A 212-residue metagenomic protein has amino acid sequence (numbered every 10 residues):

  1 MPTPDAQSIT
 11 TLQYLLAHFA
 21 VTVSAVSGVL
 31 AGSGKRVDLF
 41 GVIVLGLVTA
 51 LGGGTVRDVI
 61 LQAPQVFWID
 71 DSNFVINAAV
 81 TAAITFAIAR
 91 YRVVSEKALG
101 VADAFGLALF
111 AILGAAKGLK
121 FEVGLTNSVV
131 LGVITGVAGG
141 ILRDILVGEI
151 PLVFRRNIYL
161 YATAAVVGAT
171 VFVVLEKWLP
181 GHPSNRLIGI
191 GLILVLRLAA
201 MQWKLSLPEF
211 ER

Functional and structural regions predicted by a protein language model:
M1-L12, V59-I69, G114-S128, V173-N185: Helix-coil boundary and interhelical linker segments in multi-pass alpha-helical membrane proteins
S8-V21, V66-V80, G124-V137: Structural signature of hydrophobic alpha-helical transmembrane segments
Y14-S27, L45-V48, V167-G168: The first (N-terminal) embedded transmembrane alpha-helix
A25-K35, D58, A83-E96, I141-V153 (+1 more regions): C-terminal ends of transmembrane helices
F40-V48, D71-I76, E96-L107, L131 (+2 more regions): Cytoplasmic-side transmembrane-helix entry/capping segments in multi-pass membrane proteins
G46-G54, D103-A116, I134, Y159-V173 (+1 more regions): Small-residue-rich segments of transmembrane alpha-helices in multi-pass membrane proteins, especially helix faces
V80-K117: Ordered, amphipathic secondary-structure segments that act as subunit-interaction surfaces in large macromolecular
T126-N127, L131, T135-V137, I141-R212: C-terminal transmembrane helix-loop-helix hairpin of multi-pass membrane proteins
